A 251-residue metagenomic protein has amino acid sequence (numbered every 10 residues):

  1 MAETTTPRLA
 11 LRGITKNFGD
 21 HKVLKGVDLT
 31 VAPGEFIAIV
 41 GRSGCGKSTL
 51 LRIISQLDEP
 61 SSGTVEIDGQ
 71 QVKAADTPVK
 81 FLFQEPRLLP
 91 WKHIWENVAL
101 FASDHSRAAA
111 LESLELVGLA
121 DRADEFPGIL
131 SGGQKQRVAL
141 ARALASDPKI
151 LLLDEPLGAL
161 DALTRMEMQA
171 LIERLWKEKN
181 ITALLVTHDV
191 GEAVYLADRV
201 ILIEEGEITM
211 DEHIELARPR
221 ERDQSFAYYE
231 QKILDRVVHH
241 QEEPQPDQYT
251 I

Functional and structural regions predicted by a protein language model:
V40-R42: The feature captures the beta-strand-to-loop junction immediately N-terminal to the Walker
S55: Helix-to-loop junction immediately C-terminal to a conserved catalytic motif
R107-R122, G128, E173-R174: Conserved ABC ATPase "signature" region
F126-L130, Q134: Conserved ABC ATPase signature
L140: Hydrophobic anchor residue at the start of the ABC signature
A145-K149: A short, proline-enriched helix->beta-strand linker immediately N-terminal to the Walker B motif in ABC-type P-loop
